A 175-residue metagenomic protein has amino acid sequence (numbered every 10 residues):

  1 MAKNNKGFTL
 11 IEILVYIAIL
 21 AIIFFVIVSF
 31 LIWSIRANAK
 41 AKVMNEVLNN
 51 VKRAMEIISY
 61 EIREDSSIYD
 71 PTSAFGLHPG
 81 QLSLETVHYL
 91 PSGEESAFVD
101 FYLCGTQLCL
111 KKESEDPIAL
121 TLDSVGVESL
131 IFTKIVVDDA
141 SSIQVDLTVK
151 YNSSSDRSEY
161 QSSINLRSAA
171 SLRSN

Functional and structural regions predicted by a protein language model:
N4-R63: Aliphatic-rich helix starts adjacent to a transmembrane/signal segment
I23, D70-P71: Short, hydrophobic secondary-structure boundary micro-motifs
E46-L48, K111-T121, S155-Q161: Short aromatic-glycine motifs in intrinsically disordered, low-complexity regions
P71-D138: Type IV pilin-like appendage domain
D116, G126-N175: Short linear sequence signals and composition-biased patches located at protein termini or domain-edge surfaces
